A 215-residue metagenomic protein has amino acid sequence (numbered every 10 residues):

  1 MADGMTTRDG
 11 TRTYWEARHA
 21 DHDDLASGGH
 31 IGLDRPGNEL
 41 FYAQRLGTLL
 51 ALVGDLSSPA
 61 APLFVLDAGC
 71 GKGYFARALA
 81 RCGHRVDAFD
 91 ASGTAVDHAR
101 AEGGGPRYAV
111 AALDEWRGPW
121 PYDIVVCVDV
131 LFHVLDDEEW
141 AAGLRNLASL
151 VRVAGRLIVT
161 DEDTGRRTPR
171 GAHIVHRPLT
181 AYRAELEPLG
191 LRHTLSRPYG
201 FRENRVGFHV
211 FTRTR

Functional and structural regions predicted by a protein language model:
A2-R117, D136-A142, N146, R156-R215: Class I (Rossmann-like) S-adenosyl-L-methionine-dependent methyltransferase catalytic domain, capturing the SAM-binding
V126: A conserved beta-strand element that flanks and buttresses the S-adenosyl-L-methionine
D129-H133: Short catalytic micro-motifs in class I SAM-dependent methyltransferases
V134-L135, V151-V153: Helix-to-beta-strand junctions that scaffold the AdoMet/dcAdoMet cofactor pocket in Class I SAM-dependent enzymes
